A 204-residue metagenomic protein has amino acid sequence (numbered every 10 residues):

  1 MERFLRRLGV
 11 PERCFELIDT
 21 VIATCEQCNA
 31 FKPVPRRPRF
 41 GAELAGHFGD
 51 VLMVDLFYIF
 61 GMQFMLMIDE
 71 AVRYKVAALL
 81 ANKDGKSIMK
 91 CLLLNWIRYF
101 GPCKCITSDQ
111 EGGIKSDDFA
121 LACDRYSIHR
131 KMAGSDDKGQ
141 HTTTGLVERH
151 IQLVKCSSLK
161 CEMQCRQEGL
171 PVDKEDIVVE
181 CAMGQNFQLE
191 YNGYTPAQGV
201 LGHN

Functional and structural regions predicted by a protein language model:
M1-L5: Short, charged amphipathic recognition helices of the HTH superfamily and cognate SANT/SANTA-like modules
R7-F15, P171-V178: Generic detection of long, well-ordered alpha-helical segments
L8-S157, Y191-Y194, G202: Retroviral integrase
D137-Q140, H150-A182, Q188, N192 (+2 more regions): Globin-like tetrapyrrole-binding proteins
